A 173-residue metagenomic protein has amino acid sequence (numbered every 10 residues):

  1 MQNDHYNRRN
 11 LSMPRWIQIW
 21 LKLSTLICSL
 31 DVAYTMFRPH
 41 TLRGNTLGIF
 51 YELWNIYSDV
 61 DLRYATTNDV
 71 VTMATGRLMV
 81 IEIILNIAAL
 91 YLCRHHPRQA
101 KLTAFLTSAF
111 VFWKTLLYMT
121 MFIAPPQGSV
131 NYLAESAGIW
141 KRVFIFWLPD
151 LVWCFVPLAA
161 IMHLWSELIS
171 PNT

Functional and structural regions predicted by a protein language model:
M1-R15, A134, S170-T173: Transit-peptide-like, low-complexity N-terminal presequences and other terminal intrinsically disordered regions
N7-I83: N-terminal helical submodule of small eukaryotic multi-pass membrane proteins
L78-L90, V152-V156: Core segments of transmembrane alpha-helices that mediate helix-helix packing or line hydrophobic substrate/ligand
N86-K101: Juxtamembrane helix-break-helix junctions at the cytosolic face of small multi-pass alpha-helical membrane proteins
R98-V130: Hydrophobic alpha-helical transmembrane segments of integral membrane proteins
S136-W153: Individual transmembrane alpha-helices with interfacial aromatic-anchor signatures
P149-T173: A hydrophobic membrane-anchoring alpha-helix module
